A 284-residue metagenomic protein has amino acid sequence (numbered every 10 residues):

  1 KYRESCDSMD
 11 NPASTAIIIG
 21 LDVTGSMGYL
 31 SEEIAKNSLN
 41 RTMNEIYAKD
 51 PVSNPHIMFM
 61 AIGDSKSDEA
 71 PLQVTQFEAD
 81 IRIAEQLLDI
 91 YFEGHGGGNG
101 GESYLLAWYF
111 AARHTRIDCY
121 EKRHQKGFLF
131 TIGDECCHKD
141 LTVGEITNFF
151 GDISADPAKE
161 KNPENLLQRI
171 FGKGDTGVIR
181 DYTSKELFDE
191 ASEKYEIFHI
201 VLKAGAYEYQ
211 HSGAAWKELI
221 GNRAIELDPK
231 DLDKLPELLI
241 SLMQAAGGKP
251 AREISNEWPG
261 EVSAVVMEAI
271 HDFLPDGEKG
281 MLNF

Functional and structural regions predicted by a protein language model:
K1-F284: Acidic, low-complexity intrinsically disordered regions
